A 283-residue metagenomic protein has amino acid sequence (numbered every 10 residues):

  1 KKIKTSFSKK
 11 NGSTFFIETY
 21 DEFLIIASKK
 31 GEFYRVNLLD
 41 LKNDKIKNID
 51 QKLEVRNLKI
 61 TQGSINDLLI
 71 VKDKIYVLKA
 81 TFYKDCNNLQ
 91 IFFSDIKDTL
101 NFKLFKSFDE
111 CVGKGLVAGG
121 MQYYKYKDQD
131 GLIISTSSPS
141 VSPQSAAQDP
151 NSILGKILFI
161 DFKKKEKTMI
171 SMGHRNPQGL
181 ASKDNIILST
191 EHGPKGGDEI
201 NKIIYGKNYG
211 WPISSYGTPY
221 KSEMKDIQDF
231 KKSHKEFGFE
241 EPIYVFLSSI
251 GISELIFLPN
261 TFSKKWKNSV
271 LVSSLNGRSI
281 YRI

Functional and structural regions predicted by a protein language model:
K1-S142, G179-G193, S248-I283: Acidic, Gly/Ser/Thr-rich repeat motifs that build Ca2+-stabilized beta-propeller blades
I26, G63-I65, S138-I283: Beta-propeller domain segments
